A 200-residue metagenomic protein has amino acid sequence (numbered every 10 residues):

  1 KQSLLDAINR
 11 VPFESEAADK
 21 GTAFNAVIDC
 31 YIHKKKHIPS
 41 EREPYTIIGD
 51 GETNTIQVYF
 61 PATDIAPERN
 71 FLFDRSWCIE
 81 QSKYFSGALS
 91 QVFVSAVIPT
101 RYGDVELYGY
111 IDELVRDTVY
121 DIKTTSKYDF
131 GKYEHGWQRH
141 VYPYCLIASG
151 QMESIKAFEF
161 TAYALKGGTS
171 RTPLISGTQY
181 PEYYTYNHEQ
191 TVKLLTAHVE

Functional and structural regions predicted by a protein language model:
K1-I111: Metal-dependent nuclease catalytic cores that hydrolyze phosphodiester bonds in DNA/RNA, characterized by
E16-A18, Y128-G136: Active-site metal-coordination segments of metallo-dependent hydrolases
F24-N25, G109-Y128, Y142: Conserved catalytic cores of phosphodiester-cleaving nucleases, focusing on short active-site segments
I32-K36, T124-Y128, L146-Q151: Hydrophobic/aromatic-lined pockets within catalytic cores
E68, A148-E200: Metal-dependent nuclease catalytic regions and adjoining charged, substrate-binding loops involved in nucleic-acid end
V94, K123-T124, A162: Short, structured patches in soluble enzyme cores that scaffold and shape functional sites
D104-Y108, V115-D117, E153, G167-T169: Coil-to-beta-strand transition motifs
H135-I147: An active-site-proximal "capping" alpha-helix that borders the catalytic cofactor pocket
